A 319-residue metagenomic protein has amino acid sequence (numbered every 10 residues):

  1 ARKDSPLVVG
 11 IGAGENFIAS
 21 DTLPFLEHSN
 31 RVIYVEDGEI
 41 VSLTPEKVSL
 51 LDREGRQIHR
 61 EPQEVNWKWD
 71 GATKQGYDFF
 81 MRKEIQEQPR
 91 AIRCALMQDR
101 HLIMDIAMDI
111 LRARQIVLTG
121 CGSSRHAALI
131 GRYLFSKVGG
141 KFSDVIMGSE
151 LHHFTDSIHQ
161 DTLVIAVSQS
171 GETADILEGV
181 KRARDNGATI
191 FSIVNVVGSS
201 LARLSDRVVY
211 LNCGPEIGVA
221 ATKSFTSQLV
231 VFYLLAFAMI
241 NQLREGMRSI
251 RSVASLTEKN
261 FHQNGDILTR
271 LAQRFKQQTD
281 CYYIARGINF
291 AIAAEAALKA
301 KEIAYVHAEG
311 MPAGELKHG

Functional and structural regions predicted by a protein language model:
A1-D109, S124, Y133, K137-G139 (+2 more regions): N-terminal segments that mediate ammonia production and transfer in glutamine-dependent amidotransferase systems
D4, G10-G12, G38, G76 (+6 more regions): Glycine-centered flexibility sites
P6-V8, E15-F17, L23, V32-I33 (+10 more regions): Structural motif
H28, I176-G179, A293: Hydrophobic side chains in well-ordered alpha-helices
K68, M147, M311-G314: Short, solvent-exposed coil/turn linker segments
M81, E87-V117, R207-G319: Active-site phosphate/pyrophosphate-binding segments
M108-S252, R286: Glycine-rich phosphate-binding loops that contact phosphosugars or nucleotide phosphates
